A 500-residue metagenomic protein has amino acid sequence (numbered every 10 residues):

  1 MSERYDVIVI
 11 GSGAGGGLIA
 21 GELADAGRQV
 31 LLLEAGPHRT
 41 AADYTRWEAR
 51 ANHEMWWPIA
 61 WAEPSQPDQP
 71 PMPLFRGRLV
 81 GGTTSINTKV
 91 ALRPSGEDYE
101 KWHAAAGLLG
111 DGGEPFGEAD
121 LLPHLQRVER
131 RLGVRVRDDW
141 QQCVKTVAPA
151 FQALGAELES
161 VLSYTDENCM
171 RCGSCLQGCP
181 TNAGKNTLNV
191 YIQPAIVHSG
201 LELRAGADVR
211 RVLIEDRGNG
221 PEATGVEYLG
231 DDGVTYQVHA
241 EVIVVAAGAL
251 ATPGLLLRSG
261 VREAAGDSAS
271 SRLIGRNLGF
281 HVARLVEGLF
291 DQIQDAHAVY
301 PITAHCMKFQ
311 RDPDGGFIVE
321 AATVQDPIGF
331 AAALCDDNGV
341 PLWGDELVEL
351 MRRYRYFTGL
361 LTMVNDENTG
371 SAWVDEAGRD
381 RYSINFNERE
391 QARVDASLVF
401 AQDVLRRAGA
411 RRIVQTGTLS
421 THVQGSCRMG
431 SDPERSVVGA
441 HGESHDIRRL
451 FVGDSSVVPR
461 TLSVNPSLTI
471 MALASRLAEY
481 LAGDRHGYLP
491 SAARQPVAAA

Functional and structural regions predicted by a protein language model:
M1-A104, A207, Y228, A251 (+3 more regions): N-terminal glycine-rich phosphate/pyrophosphate-binding loop and immediately adjacent elements
G13-A14, L250, E388, V457: Residue-level detector of alpha-helix initiation sites
E22-D25, Q29, G36-A41, H198 (+6 more regions): Glycine-rich loop(s) and the adjacent beta-strand/alpha-helix scaffold that form part
L32-L33, L203-R204, V452-G453: Short hydrophobic beta-strand that contains or immediately precedes a catalytic carboxylate
I59-F75, V234-A240, P301-Q310, R411 (+1 more regions): Short, hydrophobic/aliphatic alpha-helical segments
N87, S271-A392, H445, V452-S455 (+1 more regions): FAD cofactor-binding and catalytic pocket of flavoenzymes
A106-R210, E215, A223, G417-R428: Conserved redox-cofactor binding core of oxidoreductases
E167-C175, R210-L213, N219, D380-T461 (+1 more regions): A glycine-rich dinucleotide-binding beta-alpha-beta segment and adjacent secondary-structure elements that constitute
